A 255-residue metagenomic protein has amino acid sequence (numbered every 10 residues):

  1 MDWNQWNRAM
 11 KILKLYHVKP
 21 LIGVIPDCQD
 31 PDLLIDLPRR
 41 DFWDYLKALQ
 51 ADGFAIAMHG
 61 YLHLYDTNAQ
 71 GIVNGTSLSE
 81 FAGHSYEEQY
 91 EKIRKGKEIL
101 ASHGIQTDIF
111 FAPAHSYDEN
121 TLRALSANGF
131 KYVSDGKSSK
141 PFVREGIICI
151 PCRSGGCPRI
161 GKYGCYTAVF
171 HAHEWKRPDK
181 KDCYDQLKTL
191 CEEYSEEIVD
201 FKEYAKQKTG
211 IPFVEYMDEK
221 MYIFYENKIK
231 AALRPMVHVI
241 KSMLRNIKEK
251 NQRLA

Functional and structural regions predicted by a protein language model:
M1-A55: Active-site beta->alpha N-cap acidic-glycine motif
M1-Q5, D27-D41, N68, Y86 (+3 more regions): Acidic-and-aromatic substrate-binding clefts and catalytic sites of carbohydrate-active enzymes
M1-Q5, L62, A205: Boundary/entry segment of secreted carbohydrate-active catalytic domains
H17-V24, E174-A255: C-terminal domain-boundary segment and adjacent tail
P20-I22, I56-H59, T107-F110, Y132-D135 (+2 more regions): Hydrophobic faces of well-ordered beta-strands that scaffold small-molecule active sites in alpha/beta enzyme cores
L64-T76: Short, flexible, mixed-charge acidic loops at enzyme active sites
E80-P151, K181: Catalytic domains of cell-wall/extracellular-matrix polysaccharide-remodeling enzymes, centered on de-N-acetylation
I150-R159: A short, acidic, amphipathic alpha-helical segment used as a generic capping/interface helix at domain edges
